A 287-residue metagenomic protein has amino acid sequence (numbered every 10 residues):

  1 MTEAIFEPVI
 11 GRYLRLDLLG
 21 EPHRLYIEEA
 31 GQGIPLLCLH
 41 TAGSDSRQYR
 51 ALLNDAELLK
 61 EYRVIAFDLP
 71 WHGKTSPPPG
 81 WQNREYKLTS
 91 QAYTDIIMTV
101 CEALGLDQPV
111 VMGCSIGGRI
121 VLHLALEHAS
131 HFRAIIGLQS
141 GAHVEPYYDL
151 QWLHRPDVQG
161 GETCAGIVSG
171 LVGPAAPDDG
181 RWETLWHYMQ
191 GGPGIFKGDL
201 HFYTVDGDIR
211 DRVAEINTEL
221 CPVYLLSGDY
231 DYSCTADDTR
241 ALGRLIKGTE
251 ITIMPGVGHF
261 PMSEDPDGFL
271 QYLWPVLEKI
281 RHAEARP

Functional and structural regions predicted by a protein language model:
M1-L37, L59-R63, L106-D107, W274-P287: Alpha/beta-hydrolase fold catalytic core
L19, H23-P79: Conserved HGGG/HGGXW glycine-rich cap/lid loop of the alpha/beta-hydrolase fold
G20, I65-M112, Q271: Active-site loop/oxyanion-hole signature of alpha/beta-hydrolase fold enzymes
L122-E127, H131-T163: Flexible "cap/lid" loop of the alpha/beta hydrolase fold
P146-Y147, G160-T218: Conserved alpha/beta-hydrolase catalytic His-Asp/Glu region
E219, L225-S227: Short beta-strand/loop motif that positions the catalytic acidic residue of the alpha/beta-hydrolase fold
D229-C234: Acidic catalytic loop of the alpha/beta-hydrolase fold
T249-P287: Catalytic active-site module of serine/aspartate enzymes centered on a nucleophile-bearing elbow/loop
